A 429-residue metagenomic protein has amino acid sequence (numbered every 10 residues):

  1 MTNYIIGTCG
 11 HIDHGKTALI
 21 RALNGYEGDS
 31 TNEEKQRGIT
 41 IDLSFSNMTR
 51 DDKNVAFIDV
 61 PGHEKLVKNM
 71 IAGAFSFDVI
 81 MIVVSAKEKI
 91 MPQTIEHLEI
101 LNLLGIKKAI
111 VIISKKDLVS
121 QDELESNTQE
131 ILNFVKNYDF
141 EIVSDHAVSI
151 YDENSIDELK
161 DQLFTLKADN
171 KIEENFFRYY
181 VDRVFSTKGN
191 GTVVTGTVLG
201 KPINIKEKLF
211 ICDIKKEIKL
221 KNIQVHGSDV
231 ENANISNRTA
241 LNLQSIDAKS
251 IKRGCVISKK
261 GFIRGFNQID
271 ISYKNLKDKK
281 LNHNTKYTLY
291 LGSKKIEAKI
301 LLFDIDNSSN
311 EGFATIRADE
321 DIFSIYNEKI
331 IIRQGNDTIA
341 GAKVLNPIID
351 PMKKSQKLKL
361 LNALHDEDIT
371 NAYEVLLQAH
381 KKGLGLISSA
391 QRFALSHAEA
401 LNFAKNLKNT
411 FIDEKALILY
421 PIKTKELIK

Functional and structural regions predicted by a protein language model:
M1-F57, E207: Conserved G1/Walker A P-loop phosphate-binding module
T8, K108, V119-E123, N133 (+1 more regions): C-terminal effector modules of nucleic-acid-centric enzymes and ribosome-associated factors
H11, V184, K201, I223 (+2 more regions): Residue-level recognition of beta-strand microenvironments
D13, L19, G38, D59 (+8 more regions): Residue-level signature of catalytic and energy-coupling elements of molecular machines, predominantly ATP/GTP-dependent
V60-K65, F75-H97, I106-S126: Conserved Switch II/interswitch segment of TRAFAC-class P-loop GTPases
H63-E64, K87-M91, I106, K115-V119 (+5 more regions): Conserved nucleotide-binding/hydrolysis micro-motifs of P-loop NTPases
S85-A86, I110-E125, D145-N154, G254 (+2 more regions): G-domain G4 guanine-recognition motif of GTPases
K116, N133-K279: Conserved catalytic-core segments of large NTP-driven translation/proteostasis enzymes
